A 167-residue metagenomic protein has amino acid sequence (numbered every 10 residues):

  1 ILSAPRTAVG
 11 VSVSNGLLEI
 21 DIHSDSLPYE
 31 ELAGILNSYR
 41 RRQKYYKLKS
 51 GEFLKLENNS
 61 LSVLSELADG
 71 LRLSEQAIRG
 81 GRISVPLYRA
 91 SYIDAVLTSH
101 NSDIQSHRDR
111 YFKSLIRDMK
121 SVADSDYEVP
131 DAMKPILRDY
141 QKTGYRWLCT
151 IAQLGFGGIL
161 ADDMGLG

Functional and structural regions predicted by a protein language model:
I1-G157: Charged, low-complexity
L154-G167: Walker A/P-loop
